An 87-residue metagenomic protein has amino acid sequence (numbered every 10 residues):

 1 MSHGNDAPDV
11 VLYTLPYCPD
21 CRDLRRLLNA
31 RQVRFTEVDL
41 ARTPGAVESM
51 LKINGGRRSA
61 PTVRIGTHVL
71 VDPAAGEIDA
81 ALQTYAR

Functional and structural regions predicted by a protein language model:
M1-R34: Local sequence-structure signature of Cys/Sec-based thiol-disulfide redox active-site neighborhoods
P19, G45, R58, E77: Short alpha-helical
P19, R42, L70: Glycine-/small-residue-rich active-site loops that bind phosphorylated ligands and cofactors
R26, P61, A80: Surface-exposed charge patches
V33-V47, R57: Thiol-based oxidoreductase modules, predominantly thioredoxin-like and allied folds used for disulfide exchange
E48-K52: Short, charge-rich, low-complexity interaction segments located in flexible loops at or near secondary-structure
N54-R64: Structural micro-motif
I65-R87: Non-catalytic, surface beta->alpha helical segment in thiol-disulfide oxidoreductase systems
